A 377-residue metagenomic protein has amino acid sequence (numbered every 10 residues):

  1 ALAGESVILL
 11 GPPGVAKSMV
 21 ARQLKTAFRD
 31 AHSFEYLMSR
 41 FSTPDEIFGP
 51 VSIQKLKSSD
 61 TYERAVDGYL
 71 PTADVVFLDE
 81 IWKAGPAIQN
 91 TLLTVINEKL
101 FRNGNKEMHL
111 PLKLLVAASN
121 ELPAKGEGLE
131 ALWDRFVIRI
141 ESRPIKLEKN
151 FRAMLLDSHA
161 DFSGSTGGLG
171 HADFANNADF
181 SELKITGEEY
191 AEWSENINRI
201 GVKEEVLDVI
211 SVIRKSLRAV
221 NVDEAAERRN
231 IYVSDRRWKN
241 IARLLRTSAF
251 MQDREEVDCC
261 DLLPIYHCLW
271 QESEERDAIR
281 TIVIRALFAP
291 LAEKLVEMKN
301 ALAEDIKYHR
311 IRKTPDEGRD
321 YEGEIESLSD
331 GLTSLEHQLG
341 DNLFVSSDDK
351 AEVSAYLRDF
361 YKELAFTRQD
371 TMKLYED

Functional and structural regions predicted by a protein language model:
A1-G4, P12, G68-P71, E107-H109: Phosphate-binding P-loop
L2-R40: Walker A/P-loop
L9, I47, D79, L92 (+4 more regions): Conserved RecA-like P-loop NTPase ATPase core
S18, F41-P44, E63-D67, L78 (+8 more regions): Amphipathic alpha-helical transducer elements in NTP-driven molecular machines
E35, Q54-S59, V75-I88, I96-K184 (+1 more regions): Canonical AAA+ ATPase core
R40-P71: Short glycine-rich substrate-engagement loop in P-loop NTPases that contacts/grips substrate
G168, D173-D277: Basic, amphipathic alpha-helical bundle interface domains used for macromolecular binding and assembly
D223-V233, K239, T247-D377: C-terminal engagement/docking regions of AAA+ P-loop ATPases
